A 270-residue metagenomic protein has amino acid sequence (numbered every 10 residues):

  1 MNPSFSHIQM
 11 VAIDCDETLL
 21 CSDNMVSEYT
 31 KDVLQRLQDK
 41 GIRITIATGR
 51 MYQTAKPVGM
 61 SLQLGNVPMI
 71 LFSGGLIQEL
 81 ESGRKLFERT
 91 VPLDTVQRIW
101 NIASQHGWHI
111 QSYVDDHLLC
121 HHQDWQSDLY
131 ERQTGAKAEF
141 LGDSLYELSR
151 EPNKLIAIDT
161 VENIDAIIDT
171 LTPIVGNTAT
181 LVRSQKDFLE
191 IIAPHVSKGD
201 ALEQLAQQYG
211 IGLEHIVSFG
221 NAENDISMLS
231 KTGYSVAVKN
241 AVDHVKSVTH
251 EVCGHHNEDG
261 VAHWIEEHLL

Functional and structural regions predicted by a protein language model:
N2-M10, S27, E190-L270: Mg2+-dependent phosphoryl-transfer enzymes with acidic/Ser/Thr/Gly-rich catalytic loops
H7-D23, I99: Asp-based phosphoryl-transfer active-site loop
M25-S127: Active-site phosphate-binding/coordination module
T30, A55-G59, I167, L171 (+3 more regions): Hydrophobic packing residues within well-ordered alpha-helices of enzyme cores
G41-T45, G65-V67, K154, E214-H215 (+1 more regions): Short active-site oxyanion
M51, S73, D115-D116, D187 (+3 more regions): A generic "binding-loop/recognition-motif" signal
L62-G65, S73, I174-N177, K231-T232 (+1 more regions): Short, structured coil segments at secondary-structure junctions
I102, H106-F219, E223, S227-M228: Conserved acidic, metal-coordinating active-site core of Asp-based, Mg2+-dependent phosphoryl-transfer enzymes
